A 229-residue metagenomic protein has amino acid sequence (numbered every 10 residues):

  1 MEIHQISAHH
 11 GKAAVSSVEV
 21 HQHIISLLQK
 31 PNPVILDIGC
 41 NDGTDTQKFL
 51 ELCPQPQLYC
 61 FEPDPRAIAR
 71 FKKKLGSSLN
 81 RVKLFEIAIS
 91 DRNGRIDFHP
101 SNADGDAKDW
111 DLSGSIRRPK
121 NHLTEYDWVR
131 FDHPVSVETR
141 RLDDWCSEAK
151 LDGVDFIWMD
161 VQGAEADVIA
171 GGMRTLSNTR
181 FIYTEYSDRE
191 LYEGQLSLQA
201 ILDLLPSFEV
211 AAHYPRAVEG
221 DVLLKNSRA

Functional and structural regions predicted by a protein language model:
M1-A229: Phosphate/nucleotide-binding beta-alpha loop and adjacent structural elements of enzyme active sites
